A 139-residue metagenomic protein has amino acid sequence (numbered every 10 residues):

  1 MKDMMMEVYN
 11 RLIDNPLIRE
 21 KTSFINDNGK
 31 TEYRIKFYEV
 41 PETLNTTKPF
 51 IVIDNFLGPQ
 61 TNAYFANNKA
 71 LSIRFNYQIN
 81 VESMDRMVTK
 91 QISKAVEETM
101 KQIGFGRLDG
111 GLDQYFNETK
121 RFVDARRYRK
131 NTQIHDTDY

Functional and structural regions predicted by a protein language model:
M1-A63: Small/polar-rich, solvent-exposed N-terminal microdomains that initiate assembly or binding
M1-D3, L44, L71, Q133-Y139: Compositionally biased, intrinsically disordered low-complexity segments enriched in polar/Pro/Gly and often Gln
M5-I18, Q91-F105: Amphipathic alpha-helical segments
A63-K69: Short beta-strand/turn micro-motifs at beta-sheet edges
L71-M84, R121-T132: Oligomerization/assembly interface segments of phage tail-like spikes and tubes
S93-Y139: Acidic-leaning, charged glycine-interspersed low-complexity segments
